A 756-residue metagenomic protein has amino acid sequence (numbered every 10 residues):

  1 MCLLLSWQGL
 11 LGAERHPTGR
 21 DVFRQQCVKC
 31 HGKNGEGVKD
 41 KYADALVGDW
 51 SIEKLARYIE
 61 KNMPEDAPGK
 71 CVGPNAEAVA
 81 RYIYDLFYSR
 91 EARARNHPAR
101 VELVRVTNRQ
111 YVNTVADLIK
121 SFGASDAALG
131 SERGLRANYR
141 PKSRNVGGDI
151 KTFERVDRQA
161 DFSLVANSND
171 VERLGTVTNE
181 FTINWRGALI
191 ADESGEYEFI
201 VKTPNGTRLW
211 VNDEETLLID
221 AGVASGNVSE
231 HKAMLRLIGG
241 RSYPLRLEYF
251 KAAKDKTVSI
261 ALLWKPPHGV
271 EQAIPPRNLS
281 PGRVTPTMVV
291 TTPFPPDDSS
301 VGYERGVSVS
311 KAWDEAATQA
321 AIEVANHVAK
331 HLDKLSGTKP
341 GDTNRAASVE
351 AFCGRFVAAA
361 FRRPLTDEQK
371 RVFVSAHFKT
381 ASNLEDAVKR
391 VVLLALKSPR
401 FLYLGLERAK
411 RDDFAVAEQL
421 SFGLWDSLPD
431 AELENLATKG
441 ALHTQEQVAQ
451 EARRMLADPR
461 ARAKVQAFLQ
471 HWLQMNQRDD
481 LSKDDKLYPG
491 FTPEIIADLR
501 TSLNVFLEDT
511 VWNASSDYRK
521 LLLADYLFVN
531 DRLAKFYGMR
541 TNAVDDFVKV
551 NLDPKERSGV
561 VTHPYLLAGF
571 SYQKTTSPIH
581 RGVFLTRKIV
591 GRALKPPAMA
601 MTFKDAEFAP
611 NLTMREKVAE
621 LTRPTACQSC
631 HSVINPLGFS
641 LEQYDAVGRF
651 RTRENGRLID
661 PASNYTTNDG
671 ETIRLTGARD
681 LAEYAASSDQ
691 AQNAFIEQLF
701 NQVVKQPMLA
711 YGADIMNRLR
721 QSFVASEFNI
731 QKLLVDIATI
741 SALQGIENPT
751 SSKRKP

Functional and structural regions predicted by a protein language model:
M1-S6: Bacterial N-terminal signal peptides
W7-V22, A67, A99-V104, D605-L621: Electrostatic cytochrome c docking/interface patches
E14-K33, V79, V115, V529 (+2 more regions): Sequence/structural segment immediately N-terminal to covalent heme-attachment motifs in c-type and related
R20, G32-P64, F378, G638-N655: Gly/Gly-Pro-rich "capping" loops immediately C-terminal to redox-active cysteine motifs in periplasmic/lumenal
R24, C71-G130, T739-P756: Flexible coil segments in periplasmic/lumen-exposed cytochrome c-class electron-transfer proteins
V38-G48, A56-R100, V704-M708: Axial heme c-ligation environment in periplasmic c-type cytochrome domains
L118-K120, A127-L129, P286-N701, A713-A725 (+2 more regions): Active-site substrate-binding loop specific to GH73 endo-beta-N-acetylglucosaminidase modules in bacterial autolysins
S121-E198, K202-V307: Extracellular/secretory pathway-exposed regions associated with glycan biology
